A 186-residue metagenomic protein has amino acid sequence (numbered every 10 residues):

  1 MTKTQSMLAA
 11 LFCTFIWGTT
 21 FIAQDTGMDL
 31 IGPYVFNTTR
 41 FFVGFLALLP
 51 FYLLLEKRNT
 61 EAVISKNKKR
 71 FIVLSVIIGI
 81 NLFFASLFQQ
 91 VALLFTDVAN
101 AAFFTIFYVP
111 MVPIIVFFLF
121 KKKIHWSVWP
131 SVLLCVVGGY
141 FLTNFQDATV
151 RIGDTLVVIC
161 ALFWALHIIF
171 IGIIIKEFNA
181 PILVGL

Functional and structural regions predicted by a protein language model:
M1-V35, A148-I173: Glycine-/small-residue-enriched transmembrane alpha-helix faces in small-molecule transporters and effluxers
A10-L11, K69-I77, I124-C135, D154-V157 (+1 more regions): Cytoplasmic-side transmembrane-helix entry/capping segments in multi-pass membrane proteins
G18, F42-L46, P110, V136 (+1 more regions): Small-residue-rich packing faces within the transmembrane alpha-helices of Major Facilitator Superfamily
T20-F21, L49-T105, F141: Specific transmembrane alpha-helical segments of multi-pass solute transporters/efflux pumps, especially DMT/EamA
G27, F36, R40, A92 (+4 more regions): Hydrophobic/aromatic residues within transmembrane alpha-helices of multi-pass small-molecule transporters
G32-G44, Q90-Y108, V150-F163: Structural signature of hydrophobic alpha-helical transmembrane segments
A47-L55, Y108-P130: C-terminal transmembrane-helix exit sites in multi-pass transporters
L48, I124-N144, A161-W164: Hydrophobic transmembrane alpha-helices of multi-pass small-molecule transport proteins
